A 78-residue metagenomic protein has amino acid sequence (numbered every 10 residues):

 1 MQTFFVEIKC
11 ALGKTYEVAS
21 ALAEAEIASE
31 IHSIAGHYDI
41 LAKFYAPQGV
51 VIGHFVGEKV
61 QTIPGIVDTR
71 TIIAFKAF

Functional and structural regions predicted by a protein language model:
M1-F78: A compositional/biophysical signature of low hydrophobicity enriched in polar/charged and small residues
